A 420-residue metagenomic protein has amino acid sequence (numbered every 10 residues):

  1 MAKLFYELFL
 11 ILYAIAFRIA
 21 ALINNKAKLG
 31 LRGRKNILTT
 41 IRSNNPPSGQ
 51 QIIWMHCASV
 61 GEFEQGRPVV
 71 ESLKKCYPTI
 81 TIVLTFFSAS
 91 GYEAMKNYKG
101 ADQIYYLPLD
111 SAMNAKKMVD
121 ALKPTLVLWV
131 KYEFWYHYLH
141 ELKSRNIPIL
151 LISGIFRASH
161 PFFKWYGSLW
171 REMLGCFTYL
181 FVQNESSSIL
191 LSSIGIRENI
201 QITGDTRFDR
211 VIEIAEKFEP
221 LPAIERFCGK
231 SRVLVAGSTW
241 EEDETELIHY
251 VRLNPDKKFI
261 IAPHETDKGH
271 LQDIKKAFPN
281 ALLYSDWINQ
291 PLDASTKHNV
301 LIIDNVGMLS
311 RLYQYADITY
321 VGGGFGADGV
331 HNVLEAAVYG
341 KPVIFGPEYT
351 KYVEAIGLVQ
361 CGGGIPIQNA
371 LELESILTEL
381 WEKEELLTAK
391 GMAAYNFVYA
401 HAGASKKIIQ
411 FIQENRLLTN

Functional and structural regions predicted by a protein language model:
A2-F9, Y13-A20, N24: Membrane-interacting alpha-helical segments
R18, L22-K217, V235, T239-E241 (+2 more regions): Active-site and donor-binding regions of nucleotide-sugar-utilizing enzymes
S72, T85-F86, Y92, E242-M308: Donor-nucleotide binding loops and adjacent catalytic segments primarily of GT-B fold Leloir glycosyltransferases
M118-D120, E172-M173, F227, L312 (+1 more regions): Structural alpha-helical scaffold elements that stabilize or flank donor/cofactor-binding regions in carbohydrate
I147-I149, F259, V343: Hydrophobic beta-strand scaffold residues
F177, S193, L309, Q314-N396: Catalytic binding pocket for nucleotide-activated donors in carbohydrate/polymer assembly enzymes
R207, Y284-V333: Donor nucleotide-activated moiety binding/catalytic core segment of transferases that use nucleotide-activated donors
H401-N420: C-terminal alpha-helical cap of glycosyltransferases
